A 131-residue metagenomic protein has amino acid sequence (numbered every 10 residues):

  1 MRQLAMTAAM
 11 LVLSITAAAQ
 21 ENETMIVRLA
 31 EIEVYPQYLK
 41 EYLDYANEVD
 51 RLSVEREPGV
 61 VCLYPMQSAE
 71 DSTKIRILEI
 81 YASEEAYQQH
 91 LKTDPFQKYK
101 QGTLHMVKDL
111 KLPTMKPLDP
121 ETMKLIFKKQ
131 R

Functional and structural regions predicted by a protein language model:
L4-A5, Q20-V27, Y64-D71, K100-R131: Glycine-rich beta-strand-turn "strand-cap" elements at beta-sheet edges
A5, A17, D94-F96: Glycine-rich, phosphate-binding/catalytic loops in enzymes
M10-A18: Hydrophobic h-region of N-terminal signal peptides that target proteins for export in Gram-negative bacteria
L11, A46-V49, D94, T103-M106 (+1 more regions): Alpha-helix boundary/capping residues
E21, L52-C62, I80-M115: An amphipathic, aromatic/His-enriched active-site/gating alpha helix that lines ligand/cofactor pockets
M25-E33, C62-L91, K129: Short, well-ordered beta-strand segments in beta-rich or mixed alpha/beta enzyme and ligand-binding folds
I26-R56: N-terminal targeting signals for Sec/Tat export/insertion, comprising classic cleavable signal peptides
